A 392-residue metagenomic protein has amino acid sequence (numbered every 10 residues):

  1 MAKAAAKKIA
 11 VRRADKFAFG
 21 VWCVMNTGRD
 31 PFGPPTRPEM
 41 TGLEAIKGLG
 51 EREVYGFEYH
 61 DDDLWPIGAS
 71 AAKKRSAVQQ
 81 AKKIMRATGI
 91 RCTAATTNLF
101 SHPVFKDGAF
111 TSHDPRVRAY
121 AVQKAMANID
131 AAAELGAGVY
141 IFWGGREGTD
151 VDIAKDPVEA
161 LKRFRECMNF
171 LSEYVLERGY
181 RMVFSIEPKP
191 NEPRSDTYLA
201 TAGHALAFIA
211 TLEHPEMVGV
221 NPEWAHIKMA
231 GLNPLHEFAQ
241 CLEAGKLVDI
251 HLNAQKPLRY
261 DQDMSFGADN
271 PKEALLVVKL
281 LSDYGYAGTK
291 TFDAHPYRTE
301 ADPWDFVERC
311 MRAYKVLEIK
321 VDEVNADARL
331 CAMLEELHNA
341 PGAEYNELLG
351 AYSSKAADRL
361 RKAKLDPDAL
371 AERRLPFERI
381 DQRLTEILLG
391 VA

Functional and structural regions predicted by a protein language model:
M1-V139, R165, N169, H214-N221 (+1 more regions): N-terminal pre-domain/capping segments
R12-F19, F57, V151-E273, K364-A392: Acidic/histidine-rich catalytic cores of soluble enzymes
C23-M25, D61-D63, T96-S101, G144-G148 (+4 more regions): Active-site-proximal loop/turn and secondary-structure-junction residues that shape catalytic pockets, frequently
F57-E58, T93, Y140, F184 (+2 more regions): Hydrophobic residues within beta-strands of alpha/beta enzymes
T88-I90, Y180-M182, Y284-G288: A short helix->loop->beta-strand "cap" motif at the edges of active sites that frequently abuts
A125-N128, A132-T149, A154-A160: Long, hydrophobic, well-ordered secondary-structure blocks that form the structural core and pocket-lining surfaces
N253, D261-A332: Active-site/pore-lining binding-face segments in mid-to-C-terminal subdomains
